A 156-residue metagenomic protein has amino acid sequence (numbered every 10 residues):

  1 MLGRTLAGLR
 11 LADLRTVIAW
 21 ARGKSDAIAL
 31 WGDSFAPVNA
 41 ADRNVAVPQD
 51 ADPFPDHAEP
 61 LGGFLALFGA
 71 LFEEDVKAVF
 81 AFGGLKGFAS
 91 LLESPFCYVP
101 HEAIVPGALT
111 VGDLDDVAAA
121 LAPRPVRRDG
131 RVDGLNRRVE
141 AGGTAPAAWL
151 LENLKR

Functional and structural regions predicted by a protein language model:
M1-P60, F88, L92-Y98: Cap/lid segment of the alpha/beta-hydrolase catalytic domain
L14, G62-G63, T110-L114: Amphipathic coiled-coil/heptad-repeat helices and related helical stalk/stem segments that mediate oligomerization
I18, A66-L67, A118: Generic hydrophobic/aromatic pocket-lining and core-packing "Φ" positions
A21, A70, L121: Hydrophobic, well-ordered secondary-structure elements that form the walls of internal hydrophobic environments
A40-A41, A66-A70: Short helix immediately C-terminal to the catalytic nucleophile in hydrolase catalytic domains
G69-A78: Conserved hydrolase catalytic core segment
A78, G83-R137: The feature captures the conserved acid-bearing segment of alpha/beta-hydrolase catalytic domains
G143-R156: Catalytic active-site module of serine/aspartate enzymes centered on a nucleophile-bearing elbow/loop
